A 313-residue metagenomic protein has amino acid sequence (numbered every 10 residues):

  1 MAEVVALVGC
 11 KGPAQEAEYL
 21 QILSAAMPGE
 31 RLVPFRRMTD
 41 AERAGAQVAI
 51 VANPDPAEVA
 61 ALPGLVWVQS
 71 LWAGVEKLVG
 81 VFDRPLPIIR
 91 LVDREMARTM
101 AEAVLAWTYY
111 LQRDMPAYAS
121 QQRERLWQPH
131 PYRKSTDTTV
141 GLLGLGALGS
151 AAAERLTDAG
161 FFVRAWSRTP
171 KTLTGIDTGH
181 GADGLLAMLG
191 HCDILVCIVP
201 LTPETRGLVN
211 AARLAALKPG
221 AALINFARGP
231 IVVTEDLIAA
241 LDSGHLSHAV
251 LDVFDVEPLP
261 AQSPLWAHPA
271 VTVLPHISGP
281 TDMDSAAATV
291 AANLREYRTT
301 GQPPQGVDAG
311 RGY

Functional and structural regions predicted by a protein language model:
M1-A46: N-terminal glycine-/charge-rich "phosphate-binding" loop or analogous flexible N-terminal tail
A2, T136-T139, G220: Phosphate-coordination loops involved in phosphoryl transfer and adenosine-cofactor binding
Y19, R90-L91, E95-A103, A117 (+2 more regions): C-terminal helix-to-coil terminal segments
V33-A44, P56-V59, G175-H191: Short acidic low-complexity segments
Q47-A119: Phosphate/diphosphate ligand-binding glycine-rich loop within oxidoreductases
A119-A151: Glycine-rich NAD(P)-binding loop of Rossmann-like domains
R164: Conserved beta-strand positions in the Rossmann-like core of class I SAM-dependent methyltransferases
T169-P264: Rossmann-like adenosine-cofactor binding region
